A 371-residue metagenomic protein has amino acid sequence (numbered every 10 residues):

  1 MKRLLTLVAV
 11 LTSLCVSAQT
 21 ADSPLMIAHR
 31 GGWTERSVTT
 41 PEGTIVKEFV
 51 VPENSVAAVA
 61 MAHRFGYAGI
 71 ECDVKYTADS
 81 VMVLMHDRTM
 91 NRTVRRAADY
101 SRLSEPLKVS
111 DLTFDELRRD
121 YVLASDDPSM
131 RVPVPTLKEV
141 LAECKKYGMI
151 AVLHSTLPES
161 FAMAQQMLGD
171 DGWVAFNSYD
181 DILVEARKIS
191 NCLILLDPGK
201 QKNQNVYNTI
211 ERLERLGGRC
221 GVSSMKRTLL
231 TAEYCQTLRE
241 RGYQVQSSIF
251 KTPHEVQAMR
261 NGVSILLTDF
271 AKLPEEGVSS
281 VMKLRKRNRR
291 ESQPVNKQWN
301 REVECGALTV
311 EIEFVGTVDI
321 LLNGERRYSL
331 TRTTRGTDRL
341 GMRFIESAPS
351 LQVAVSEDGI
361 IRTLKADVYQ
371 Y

Functional and structural regions predicted by a protein language model:
L4-S13: Sec-dependent N-terminal signal peptides
A18-V295, S350: Phosphate-group recognition and catalysis centered on beta-loop-alpha active-site segments
C305, I312-T317: Short proline/glycine-enriched turn/loop motifs at strand-loop junctions of beta-rich domains
V318-G324: Short, surface-exposed beta-strand/strand-loop-strand elements in extracellular ectodomains
R326-T334: Solvent-exposed serine/threonine-rich low-complexity stretches and specific carbohydrate-binding patches
D338-F344: Exposed aromatic-hydrophobic patches
P349-E357: Short, aromatic- and glycine-rich surface loops/edge beta-strands on solvent-exposed regions
I361-Y369: Edge beta-strands of extracellular beta-sandwich domains
